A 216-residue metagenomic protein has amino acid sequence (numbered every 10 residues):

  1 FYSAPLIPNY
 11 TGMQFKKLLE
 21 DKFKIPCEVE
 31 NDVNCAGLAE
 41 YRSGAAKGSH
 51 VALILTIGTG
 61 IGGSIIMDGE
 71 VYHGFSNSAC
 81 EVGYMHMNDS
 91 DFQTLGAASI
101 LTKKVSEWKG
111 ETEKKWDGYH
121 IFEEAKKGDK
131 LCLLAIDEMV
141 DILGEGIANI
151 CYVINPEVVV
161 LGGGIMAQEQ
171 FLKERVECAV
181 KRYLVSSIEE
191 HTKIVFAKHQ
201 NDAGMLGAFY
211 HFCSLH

Functional and structural regions predicted by a protein language model:
F1, V71-Y72: Hydrophobic "anchor" residues
F1-G12, V158, G163: Short beta-strand-loop/turn "lid" adjacent to the catalytic site in phosphate-handling enzymes
K17-I25, A39-V51, V71, H86-H216: ATP-binding/phosphotransfer module of carbohydrate and carboxylate kinases, centering on a glycine-rich
C27-N31: General beta-strand structural signal in soluble alpha/beta enzymes
D32, G58, A208: Active-site glycine-centered loops adjacent to acidic/histidine catalytic or metal-binding residues that shape
A52-T56, G62-S64: Short glycine-aspartate micro-motif
M67-D68: A cytosolic small-molecule/anion-sensing beta-strand core signal
A79-E81: A short acidic/small-residue loop/turn micro-motif
